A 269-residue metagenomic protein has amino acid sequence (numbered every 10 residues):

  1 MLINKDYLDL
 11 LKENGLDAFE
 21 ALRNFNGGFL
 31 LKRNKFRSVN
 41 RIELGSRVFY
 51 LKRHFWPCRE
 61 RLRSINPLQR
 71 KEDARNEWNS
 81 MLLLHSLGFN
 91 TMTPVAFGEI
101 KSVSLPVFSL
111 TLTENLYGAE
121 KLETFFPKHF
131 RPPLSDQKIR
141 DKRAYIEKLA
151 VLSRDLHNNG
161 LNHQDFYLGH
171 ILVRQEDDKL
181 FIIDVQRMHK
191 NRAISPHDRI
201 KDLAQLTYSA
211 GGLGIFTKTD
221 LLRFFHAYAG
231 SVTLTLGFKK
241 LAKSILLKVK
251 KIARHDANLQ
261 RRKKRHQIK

Functional and structural regions predicted by a protein language model:
M1-F29, D256: Juxta-kinase regulatory segment immediately upstream of eukaryotic protein kinase catalytic domains
L16-F126, R154-N159, H163, S244-K251 (+1 more regions): Conserved ATP-binding subdomain of kinase catalytic cores across diverse folds
G45, E176-D178: Short strand-connecting beta-turns/loops that link adjacent beta-strands
I100, R174-E176: Short beta-strand micro-motifs enriched in acidic
S109-T113, K179-D184: A short beta-strand motif that forms the metal-chelation/ATP-contact edge of phosphoryl-transfer active sites
D141-L152: Conserved alphaE helix
F166-V173: Hydrophobic residue at the +6 position relative to the catalytic HRD Asp in the kinase catalytic loop
F181-N258: C-lobe/activation-segment region of protein kinase-like
